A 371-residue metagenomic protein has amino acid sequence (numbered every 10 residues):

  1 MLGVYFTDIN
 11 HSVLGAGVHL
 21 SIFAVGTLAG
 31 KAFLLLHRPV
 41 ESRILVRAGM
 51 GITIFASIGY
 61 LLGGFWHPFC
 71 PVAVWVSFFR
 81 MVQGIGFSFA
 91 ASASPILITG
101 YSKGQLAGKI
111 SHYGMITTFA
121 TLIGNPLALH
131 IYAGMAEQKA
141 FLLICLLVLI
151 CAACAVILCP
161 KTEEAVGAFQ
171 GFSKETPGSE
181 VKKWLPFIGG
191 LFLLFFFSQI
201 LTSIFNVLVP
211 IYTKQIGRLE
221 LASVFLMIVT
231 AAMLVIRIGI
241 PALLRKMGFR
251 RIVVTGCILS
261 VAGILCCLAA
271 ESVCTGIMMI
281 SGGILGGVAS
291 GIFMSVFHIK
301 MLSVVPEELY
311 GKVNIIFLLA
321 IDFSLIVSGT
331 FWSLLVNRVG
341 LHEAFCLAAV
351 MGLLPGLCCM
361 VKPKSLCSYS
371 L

Functional and structural regions predicted by a protein language model:
M1-A24, P186-L194, S198-R218: Helix-loop boundary and gating motifs at the non-cytosolic
G30-R43, Y132, I236-F249, V336-N337: Helix-to-loop junctions at the C-terminal end of transmembrane segments in multipass secondary transporters
I52-F69, L259-S272: C-terminal ends and interior cores of transmembrane alpha-helices in multi-pass membrane transporters/permeases
P71-F89, F196, I277-I292: Hydrophobic core of transmembrane alpha-helices in multi-pass small-molecule transporters, especially MFS/SLC-type
F79-T117: Cytoplasmic helix-loop-helix junction between adjacent transmembrane helices in 12-TM secondary transporters
A140-I157, F345-M360: Symmetry-related core transmembrane helices of the 12-TM Major Facilitator Superfamily/SLC fold
K161-L191: Juxtamembrane intracellular "pre-TM" segments in multi-pass secondary transporters
R251-F297: C-terminal transmembrane helical hairpin of 12-TM major facilitator-type secondary transporters
